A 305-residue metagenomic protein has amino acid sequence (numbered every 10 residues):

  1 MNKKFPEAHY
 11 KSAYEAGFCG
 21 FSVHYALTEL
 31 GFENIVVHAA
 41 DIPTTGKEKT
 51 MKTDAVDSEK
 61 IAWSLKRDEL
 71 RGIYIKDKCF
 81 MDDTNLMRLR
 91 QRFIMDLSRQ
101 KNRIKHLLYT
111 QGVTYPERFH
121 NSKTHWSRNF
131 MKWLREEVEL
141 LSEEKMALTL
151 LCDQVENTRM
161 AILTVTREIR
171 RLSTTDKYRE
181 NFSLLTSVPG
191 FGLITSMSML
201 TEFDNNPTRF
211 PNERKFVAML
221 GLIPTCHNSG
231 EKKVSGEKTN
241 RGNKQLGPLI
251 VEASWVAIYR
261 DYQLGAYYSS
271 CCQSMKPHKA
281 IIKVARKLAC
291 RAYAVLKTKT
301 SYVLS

Functional and structural regions predicted by a protein language model:
M1-K11: Short, basic/hydrophobic alpha-helical segments
H9-C19: Short glycine-rich phosphate-binding loop at a beta-alpha junction
I35-Y74, M81, K232-R241: Short alpha-helix plus adjacent loop in nuclease-associated cores
A62-M87, H125-L140: A short, charged helix-loop
Q91-L184: Glycine-rich, often acidic, oxyanion-interacting loops/wings at catalytic, nucleic-acid, or phospho-protein interfaces
S183-L193, M197-H278: Phosphate-backbone recognition surface of nucleic-acid-processing proteins
E231, Y267-S305: Low-complexity, acidic/Ser/Thr- and charged residue-rich accessory regions of DNA metabolism proteins
